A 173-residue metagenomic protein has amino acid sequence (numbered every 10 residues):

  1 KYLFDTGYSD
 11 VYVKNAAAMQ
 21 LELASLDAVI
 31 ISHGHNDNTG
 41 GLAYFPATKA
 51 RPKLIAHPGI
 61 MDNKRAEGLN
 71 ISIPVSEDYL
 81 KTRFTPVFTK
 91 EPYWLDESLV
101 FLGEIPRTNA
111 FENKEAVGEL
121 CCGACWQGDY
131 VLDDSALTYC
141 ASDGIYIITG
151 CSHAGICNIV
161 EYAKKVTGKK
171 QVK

Functional and structural regions predicted by a protein language model:
K1-M19, Y130-T149: Conserved beta-strand hairpin/beta-sheet module of binuclear metal-dependent hydrolase folds, prominently
F4-D5, A16, H33, L54 (+2 more regions): Divalent metal-coordination and catalytic microenvironments
T6-S9, G34, G59-I60, I105-P106 (+1 more regions): Active-site metal-binding loops of divalent metal-dependent hydrolases
V11, H35-T39, M61-N63, Y93-W94 (+1 more regions): Active-site environment of divalent metal-dependent phosphoester hydrolases
V11-A56, K164-K173: Active-site metal-binding motif and surrounding structural segment of the metallo-beta-lactamase
I60-S135: Metallo-beta-lactamase
I147-S152, K173: Glycine-rich anion-binding loop/nest that anchors nucleotide
S152-K170: Glycine- and Gly-Pro-enriched alpha-helical subdomains that act as flexible, kink-prone "lid/hinge" or packing modules
